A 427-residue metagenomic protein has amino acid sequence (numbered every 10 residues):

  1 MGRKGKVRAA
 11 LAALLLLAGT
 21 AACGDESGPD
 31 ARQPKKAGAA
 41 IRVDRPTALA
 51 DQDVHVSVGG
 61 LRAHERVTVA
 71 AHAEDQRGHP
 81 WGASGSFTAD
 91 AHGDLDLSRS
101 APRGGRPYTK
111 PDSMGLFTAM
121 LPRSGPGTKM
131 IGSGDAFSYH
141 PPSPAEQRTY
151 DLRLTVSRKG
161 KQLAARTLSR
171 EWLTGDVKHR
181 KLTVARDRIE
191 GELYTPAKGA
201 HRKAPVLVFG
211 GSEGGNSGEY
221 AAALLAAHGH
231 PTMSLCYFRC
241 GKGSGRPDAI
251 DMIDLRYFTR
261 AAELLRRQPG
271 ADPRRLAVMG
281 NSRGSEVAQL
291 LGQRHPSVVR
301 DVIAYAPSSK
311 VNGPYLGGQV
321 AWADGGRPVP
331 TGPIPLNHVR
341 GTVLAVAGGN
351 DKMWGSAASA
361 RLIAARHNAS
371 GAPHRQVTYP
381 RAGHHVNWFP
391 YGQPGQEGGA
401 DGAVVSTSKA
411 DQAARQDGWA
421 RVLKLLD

Functional and structural regions predicted by a protein language model:
A21-E26: Bacterial signal peptide processing site
R45-L49, V54, G60-E65, G78-A83 (+2 more regions): N-terminal cap/lid segment of alpha/beta-hydrolase-fold proteins
H201-S212: Short beta-strand element of the alpha/beta-hydrolase
S217-C236: Short amphipathic alpha-helix adjacent to the substrate-entry channel of hydrolases
D248-P269, E286, L290: Alpha/beta-hydrolase active-site loop
R294-H295, V299-P335, E397: Mobile cap/lid helix-loop segments that gate and shape the active-site cleft of serine hydrolases
H338-R340, A345-D351: Short beta-strand/loop motif that positions the catalytic acidic residue of the alpha/beta-hydrolase fold
S370-D427: C-terminal catalytic histidine-bearing segment of alpha/beta-hydrolase fold enzymes
